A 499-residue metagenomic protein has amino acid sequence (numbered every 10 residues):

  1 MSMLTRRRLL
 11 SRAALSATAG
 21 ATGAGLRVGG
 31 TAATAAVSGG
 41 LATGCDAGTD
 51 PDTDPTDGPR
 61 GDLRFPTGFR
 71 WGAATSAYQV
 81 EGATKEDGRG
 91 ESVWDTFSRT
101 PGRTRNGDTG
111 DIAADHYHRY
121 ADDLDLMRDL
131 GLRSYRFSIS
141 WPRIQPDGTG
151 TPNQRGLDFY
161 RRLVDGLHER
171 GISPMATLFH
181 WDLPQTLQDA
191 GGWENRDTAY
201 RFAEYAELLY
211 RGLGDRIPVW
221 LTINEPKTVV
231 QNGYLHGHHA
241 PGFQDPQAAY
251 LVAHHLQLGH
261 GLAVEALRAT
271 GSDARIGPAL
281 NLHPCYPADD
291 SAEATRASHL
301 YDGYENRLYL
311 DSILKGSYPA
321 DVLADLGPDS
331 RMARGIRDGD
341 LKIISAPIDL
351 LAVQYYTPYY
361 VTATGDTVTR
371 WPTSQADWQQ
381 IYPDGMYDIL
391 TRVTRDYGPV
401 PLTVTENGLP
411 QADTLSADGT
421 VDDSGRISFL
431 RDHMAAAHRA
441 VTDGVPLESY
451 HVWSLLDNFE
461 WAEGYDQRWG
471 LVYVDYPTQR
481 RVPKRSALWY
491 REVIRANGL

Functional and structural regions predicted by a protein language model:
M1-A19, G23-A24, V28-G29: N-terminal secretory signal peptides and thylakoid transit peptides that target proteins across membranes
T5, L10-S11, D122, N224 (+1 more regions): Residue-level micro-sites within transmembrane alpha helices that shape and flank functional polar/acidic positions
R12, A74-S76, S138-P142: Acidic/polar N-terminal loop/beta-strand segments that form early-domain functional surfaces
S16, G20, D54-P55, R331-R334: Short linear interaction motifs
A24-A74: C-terminal segment of N-terminal export signals and the immediately downstream linker at the start of the mature
P59-P101, D147-G148, L157-V421, G425-L499: Active-site region of glycoside hydrolase catalytic domains
G82-Y160: Active-site-adjacent substrate/metal-binding segments within catalytic domains of carbohydrate-active enzymes
